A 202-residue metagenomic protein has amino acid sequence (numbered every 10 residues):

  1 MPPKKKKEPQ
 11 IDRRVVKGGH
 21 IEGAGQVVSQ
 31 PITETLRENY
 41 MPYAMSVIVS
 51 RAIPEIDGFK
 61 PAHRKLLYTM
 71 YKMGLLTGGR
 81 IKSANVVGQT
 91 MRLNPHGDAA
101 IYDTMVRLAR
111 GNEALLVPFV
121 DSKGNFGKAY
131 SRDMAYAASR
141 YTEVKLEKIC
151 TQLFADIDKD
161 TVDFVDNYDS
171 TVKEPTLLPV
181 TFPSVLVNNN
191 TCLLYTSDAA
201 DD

Functional and structural regions predicted by a protein language model:
P2-L194: Catalytic phosphate-handling regions of large nucleic-acid enzymes and associated NTPases
Y195-D202: Conserved small/polar residues in nucleotide/adenosyl-binding loops
